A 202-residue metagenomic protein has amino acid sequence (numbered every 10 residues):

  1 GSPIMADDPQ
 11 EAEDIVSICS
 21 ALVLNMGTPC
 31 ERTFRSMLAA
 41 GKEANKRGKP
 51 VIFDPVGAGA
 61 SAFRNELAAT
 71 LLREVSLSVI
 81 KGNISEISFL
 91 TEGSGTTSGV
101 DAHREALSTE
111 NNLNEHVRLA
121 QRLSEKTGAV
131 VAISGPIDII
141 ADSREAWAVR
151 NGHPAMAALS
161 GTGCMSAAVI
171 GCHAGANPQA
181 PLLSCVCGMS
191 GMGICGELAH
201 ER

Functional and structural regions predicted by a protein language model:
G1-R47, F53: Active-site cofactor/substrate anionic-group-binding motifs, chiefly glycine- and Lys/Arg-rich phosphate-binding loops
S2-I4, S20-V23, K49-I52, L77-I80 (+5 more regions): Structural motif
P29-R32, G57-S61, I139, M156: Short, small-residue-enriched loops and turns at beta-alpha junctions that line or gate enzyme active sites
T33-G82: Glycine/small-residue-rich loop that forms an oxyanion/phosphate-binding "nest" at active or ligand-binding sites
R64-A146: Conserved phosphate/ATP/ADP-binding segment of small-molecule kinases
F89, L159-G191: Short, small-residue alpha-helix embedded
V149-G161: Short pre-catalytic strand/loop immediately N-terminal to key active-site residues, enriched for Gly-Thr
I194-R202: Charged C-terminal helix
